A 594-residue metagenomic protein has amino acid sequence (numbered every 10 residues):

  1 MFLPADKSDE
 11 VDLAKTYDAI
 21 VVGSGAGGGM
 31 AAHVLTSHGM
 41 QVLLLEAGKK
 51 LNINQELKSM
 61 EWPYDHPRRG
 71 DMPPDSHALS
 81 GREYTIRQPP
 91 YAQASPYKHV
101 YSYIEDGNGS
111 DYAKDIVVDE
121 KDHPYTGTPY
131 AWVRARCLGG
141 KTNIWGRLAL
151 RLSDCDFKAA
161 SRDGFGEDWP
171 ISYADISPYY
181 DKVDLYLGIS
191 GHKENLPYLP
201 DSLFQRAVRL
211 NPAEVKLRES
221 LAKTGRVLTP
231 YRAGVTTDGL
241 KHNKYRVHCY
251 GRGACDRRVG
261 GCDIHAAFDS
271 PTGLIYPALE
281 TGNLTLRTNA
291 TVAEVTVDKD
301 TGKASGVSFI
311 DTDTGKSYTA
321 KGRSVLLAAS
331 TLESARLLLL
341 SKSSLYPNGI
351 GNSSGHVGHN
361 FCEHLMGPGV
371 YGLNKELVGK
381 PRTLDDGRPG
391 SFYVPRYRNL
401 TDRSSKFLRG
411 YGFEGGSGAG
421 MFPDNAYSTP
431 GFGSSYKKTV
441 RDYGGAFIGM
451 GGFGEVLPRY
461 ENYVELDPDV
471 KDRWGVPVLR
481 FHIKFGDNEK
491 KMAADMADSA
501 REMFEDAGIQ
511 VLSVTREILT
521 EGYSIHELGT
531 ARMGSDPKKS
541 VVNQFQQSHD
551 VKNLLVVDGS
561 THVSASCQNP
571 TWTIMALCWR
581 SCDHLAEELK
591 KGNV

Functional and structural regions predicted by a protein language model:
M1-T16: A short, basic/flexible loop-to-alpha-helix module at the beginning of a structural domain
A19-L44: N-terminal Rossmann-like FAD-binding beta1-loop-alpha1 element of flavoenzymes
G25-A26, L332, T561: Residue-level detector of alpha-helix initiation sites
S37, Q41, A47-M72, T281 (+6 more regions): Glycine-rich loop(s) and the adjacent beta-strand/alpha-helix scaffold that form part
R68-A131, R136, K141-R151, D156 (+2 more regions): Conserved redox-cofactor binding core of oxidoreductases
Y101-K141, W169-Y173, S354-L479, D487 (+3 more regions): FAD cofactor-binding and catalytic pocket of flavoenzymes
P230-T237, R246-C255, A293-T296, G445-V456 (+3 more regions): A glycine-rich dinucleotide-binding beta-alpha-beta segment and adjacent secondary-structure elements that constitute
S564-D583: A conserved FAD-binding loop/helix module that cradles the flavin
